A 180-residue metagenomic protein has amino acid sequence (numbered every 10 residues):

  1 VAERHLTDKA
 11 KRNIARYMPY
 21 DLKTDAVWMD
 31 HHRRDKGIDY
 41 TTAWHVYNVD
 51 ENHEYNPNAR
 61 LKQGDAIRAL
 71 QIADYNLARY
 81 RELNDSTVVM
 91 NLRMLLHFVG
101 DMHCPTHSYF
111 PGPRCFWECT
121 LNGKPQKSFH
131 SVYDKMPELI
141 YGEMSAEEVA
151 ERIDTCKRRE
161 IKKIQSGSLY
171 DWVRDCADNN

Functional and structural regions predicted by a protein language model:
V1-F98, P105-N180: N-terminal, motif-rich segments that launch catalysis or mediate targeting to/interaction with membranes, typified by
